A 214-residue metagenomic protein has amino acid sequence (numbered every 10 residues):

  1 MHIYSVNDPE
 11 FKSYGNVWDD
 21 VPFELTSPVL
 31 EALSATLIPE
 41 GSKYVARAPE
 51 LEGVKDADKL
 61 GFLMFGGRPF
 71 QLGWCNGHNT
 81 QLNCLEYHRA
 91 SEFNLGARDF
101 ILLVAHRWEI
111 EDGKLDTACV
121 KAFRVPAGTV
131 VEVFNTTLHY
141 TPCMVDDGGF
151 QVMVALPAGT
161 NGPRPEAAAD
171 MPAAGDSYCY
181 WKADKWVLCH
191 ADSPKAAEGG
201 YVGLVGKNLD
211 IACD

Functional and structural regions predicted by a protein language model:
M1-A127, L138-D214: Active-site region of the double-stranded beta-helix
V133: Aromatic-residue-lined binding/catalytic grooves and analogous aromatic/hydrophobic interfacial grooves in multimeric
